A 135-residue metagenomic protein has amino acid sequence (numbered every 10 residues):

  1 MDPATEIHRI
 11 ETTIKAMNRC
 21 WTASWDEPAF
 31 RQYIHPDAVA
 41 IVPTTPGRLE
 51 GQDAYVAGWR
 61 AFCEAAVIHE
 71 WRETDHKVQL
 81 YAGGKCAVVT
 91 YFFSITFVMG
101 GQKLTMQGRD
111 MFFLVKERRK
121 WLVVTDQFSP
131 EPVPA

Functional and structural regions predicted by a protein language model:
M1-P36, L122, P134-A135: Short, low-complexity N-terminal intrinsically disordered segments enriched in polar/charged residues
I7-T13, E27-K85: A solvent-exposed, acidic/Ser-Thr-rich amphipathic alpha-helical stretch
I34, F93-I95, Q127-P130: Short beta-strand segments enriched in hydrophobic/aromatic residues within well-folded beta-rich domains
L49, T96-V98, E131-A135: A short local loop/turn or secondary-structure capping micro-motif enriched for an aromatic residue
A65, I95-L104: Short, cysteine-centered beta-strand-loop-beta hairpins and adjacent loop/turn segments enriched in charged/polar
G84-I95: A short hydrophobic beta-strand element
Q107-P134: Short beta-strand edge/turn micro-motifs at domain boundaries
